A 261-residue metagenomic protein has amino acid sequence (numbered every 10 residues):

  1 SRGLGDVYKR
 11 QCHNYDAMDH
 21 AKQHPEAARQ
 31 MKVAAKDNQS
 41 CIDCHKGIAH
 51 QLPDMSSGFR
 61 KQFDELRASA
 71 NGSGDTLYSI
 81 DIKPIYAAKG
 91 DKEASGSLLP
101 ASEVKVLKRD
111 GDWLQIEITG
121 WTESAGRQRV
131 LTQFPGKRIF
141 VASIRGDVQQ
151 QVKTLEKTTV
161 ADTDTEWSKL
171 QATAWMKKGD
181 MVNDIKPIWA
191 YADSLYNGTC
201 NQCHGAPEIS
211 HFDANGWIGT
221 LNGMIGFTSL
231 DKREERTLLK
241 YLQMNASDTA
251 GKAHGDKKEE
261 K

Functional and structural regions predicted by a protein language model:
S1-R2, P25-K32, N183-Y191: Short, intrinsically disordered, charge-biased short linear motifs at domain edges
G3-Y8: Short, small-residue-biased leader/transition segments that mark boundaries at the very start of proteins
K9-Y15, Q39-G47, Y196-P207, L238 (+1 more regions): The canonical Cys-X-X-Cys-His
M18-G74, A214-Q243, S247-D248, H254-G255: Primarily the internal scaffold of c-type cytochrome electron-transfer domains, especially repeated/multiheme c-type
D54-K89, G96-L99, L107-D110, R129 (+1 more regions): SH3-family beta-barrel domains
A101, W113-G120: SH3/SH3-like beta-barrel fold
V182-D231: Conserved, compact domain cores that house catalytic/ligand-binding motifs in diverse enzymes and effector modules
